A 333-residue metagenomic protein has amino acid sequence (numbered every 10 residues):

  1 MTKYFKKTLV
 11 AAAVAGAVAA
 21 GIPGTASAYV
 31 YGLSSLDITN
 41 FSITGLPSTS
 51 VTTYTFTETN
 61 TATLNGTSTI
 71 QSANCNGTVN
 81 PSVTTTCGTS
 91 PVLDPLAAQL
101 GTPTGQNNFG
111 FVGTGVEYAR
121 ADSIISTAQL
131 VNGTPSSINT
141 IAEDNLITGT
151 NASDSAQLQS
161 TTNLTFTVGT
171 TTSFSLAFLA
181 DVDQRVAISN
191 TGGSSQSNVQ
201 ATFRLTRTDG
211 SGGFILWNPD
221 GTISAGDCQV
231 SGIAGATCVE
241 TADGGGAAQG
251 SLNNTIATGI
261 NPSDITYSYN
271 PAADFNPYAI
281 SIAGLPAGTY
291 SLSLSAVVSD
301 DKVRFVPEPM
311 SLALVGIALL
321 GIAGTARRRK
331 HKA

Functional and structural regions predicted by a protein language model:
T2-A11: Bacterial N-terminal signal peptides that target proteins for export
V10-V18, A318: Hydrophobic helical h-region of N-terminal Sec-dependent signal peptides in bacterial secretory/periplasmic proteins
V18-T25, T325: C-terminal segment of classical bacterial N-terminal signal peptides
Y29-F305: Helix-boundary and membrane-interface capping/anchor signal
P307-R327: A short, hydrophobic C-terminal helix/tail in secreted or cell-surface proteins
K330-A333: Short, charged juxtamembrane terminal tails flanking transmembrane helices
